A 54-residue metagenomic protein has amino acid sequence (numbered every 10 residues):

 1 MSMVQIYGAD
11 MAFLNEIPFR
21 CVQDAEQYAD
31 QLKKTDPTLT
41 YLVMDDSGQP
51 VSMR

Functional and structural regions predicted by a protein language model:
S2-A9: A short beta-strand micro-motif
D10-M11, F19-Y41: A short, charged, amphipathic alpha-helix used as a generic interaction element across diverse proteins
L14, K33-R54: Short, mixed-charge low-complexity intrinsically disordered segments
